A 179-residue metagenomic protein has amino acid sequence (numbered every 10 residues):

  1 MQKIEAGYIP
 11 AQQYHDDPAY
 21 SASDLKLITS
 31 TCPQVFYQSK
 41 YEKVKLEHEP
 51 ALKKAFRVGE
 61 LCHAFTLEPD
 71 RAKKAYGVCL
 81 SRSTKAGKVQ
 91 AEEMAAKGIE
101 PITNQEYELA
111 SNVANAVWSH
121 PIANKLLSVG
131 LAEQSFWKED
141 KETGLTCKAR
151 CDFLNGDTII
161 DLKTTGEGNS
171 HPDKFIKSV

Functional and structural regions predicted by a protein language model:
M1-A149: Metal-dependent nuclease catalytic cores that hydrolyze phosphodiester bonds in DNA/RNA, characterized by
E133-V179: Mg2+/Mn2+-dependent nuclease catalytic core
